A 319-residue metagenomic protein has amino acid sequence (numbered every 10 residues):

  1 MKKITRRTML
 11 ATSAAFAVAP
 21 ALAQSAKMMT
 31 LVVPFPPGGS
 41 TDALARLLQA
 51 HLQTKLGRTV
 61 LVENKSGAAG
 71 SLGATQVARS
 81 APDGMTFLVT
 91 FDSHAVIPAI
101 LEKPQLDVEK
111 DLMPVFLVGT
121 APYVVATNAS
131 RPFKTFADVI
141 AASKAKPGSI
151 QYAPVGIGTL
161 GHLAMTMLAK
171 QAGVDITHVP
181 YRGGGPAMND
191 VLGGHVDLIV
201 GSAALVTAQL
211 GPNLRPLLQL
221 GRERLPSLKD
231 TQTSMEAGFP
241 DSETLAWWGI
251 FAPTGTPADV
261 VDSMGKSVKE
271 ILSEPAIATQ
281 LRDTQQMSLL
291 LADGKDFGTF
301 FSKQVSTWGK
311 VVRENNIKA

Functional and structural regions predicted by a protein language model:
M1-F16: N-terminal secretory signal peptides and thylakoid transit peptides that target proteins across membranes
V18-P20: N-terminal signal peptide c-region/cleavage motif recognized by signal peptidases
A23-K110, S149, I157, V174-V200 (+3 more regions): N-terminal (or domain-start) structured segment
A26-M28, K170-V174, D259-A319: An extracytoplasmic/periplasmic, membrane-proximal ligand-sensing/linker region
Q49, Q53, G57, A78-P82 (+11 more regions): Sec-exported extracytoplasmic/periplasmic mature domains
R79-M85, A99-R182, P186, S234 (+1 more regions): Hinge/capping helix and adjacent helix->loop/strand transition within the periplasmic-binding protein
D92-H94, T120, S130, A203-A204 (+1 more regions): Solvent-exposed coil/turn segments that connect beta secondary-structure elements in extracytoplasmic/periplasmic
L205-S273, K303-S306: C-terminal lobe and pocket-closing loops of periplasmic/extracytoplasmic Venus-flytrap solute-binding proteins
